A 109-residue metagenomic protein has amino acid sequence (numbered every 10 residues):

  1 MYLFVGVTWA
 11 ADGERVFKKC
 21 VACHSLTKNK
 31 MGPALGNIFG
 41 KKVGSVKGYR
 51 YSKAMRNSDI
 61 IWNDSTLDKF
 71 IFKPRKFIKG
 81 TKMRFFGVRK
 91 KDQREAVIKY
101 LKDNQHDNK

Functional and structural regions predicted by a protein language model:
M1-V5: Bacterial N-terminal signal peptides
T8-K30, L35: Sequence/structural segment immediately N-terminal to covalent heme-attachment motifs in c-type and related
C23, M55, F85: Conserved short-loop catalytic and cofactor-binding motifs
S25-K53: Short glycine/threonine-rich turn/loop motifs
T27, F39, D59, G87-R89: Structured beta->alpha junctions
K47-T66: Short Fe-S-cluster ligation motifs
N63-K109: C-terminal capping alpha-helices of c-type cytochrome domains
